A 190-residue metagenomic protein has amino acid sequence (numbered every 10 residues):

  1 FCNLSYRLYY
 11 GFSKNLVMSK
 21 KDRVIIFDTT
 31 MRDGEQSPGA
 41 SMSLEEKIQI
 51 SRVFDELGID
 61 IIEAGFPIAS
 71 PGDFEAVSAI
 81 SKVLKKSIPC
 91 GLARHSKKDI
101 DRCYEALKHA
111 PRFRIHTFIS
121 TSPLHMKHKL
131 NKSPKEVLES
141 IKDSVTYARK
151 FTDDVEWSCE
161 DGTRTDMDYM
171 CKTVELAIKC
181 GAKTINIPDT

Functional and structural regions predicted by a protein language model:
Y6, G11-K97: N-terminal capping/small domains of soluble enzymes
A40-I59, K82, K97-V155, G162-T190: Alpha/beta enzyme core
G65, L92, S158-E160, P188: Structural motif
